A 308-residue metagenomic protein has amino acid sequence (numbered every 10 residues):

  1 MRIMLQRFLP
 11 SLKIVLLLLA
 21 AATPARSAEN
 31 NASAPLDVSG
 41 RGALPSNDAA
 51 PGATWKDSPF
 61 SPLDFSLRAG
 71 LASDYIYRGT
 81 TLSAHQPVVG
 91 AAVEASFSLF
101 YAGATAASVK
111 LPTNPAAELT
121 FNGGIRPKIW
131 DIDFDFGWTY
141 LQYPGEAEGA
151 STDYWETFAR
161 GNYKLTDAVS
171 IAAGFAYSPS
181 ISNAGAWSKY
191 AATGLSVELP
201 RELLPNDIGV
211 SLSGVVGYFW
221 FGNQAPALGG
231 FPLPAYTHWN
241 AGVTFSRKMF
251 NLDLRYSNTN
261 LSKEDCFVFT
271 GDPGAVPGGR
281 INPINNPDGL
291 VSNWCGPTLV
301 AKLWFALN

Functional and structural regions predicted by a protein language model:
R26-L67, Y77-T80, P200: Outer-membrane beta-barrel biogenesis signature
A53-D64, T113, K128-D133, G149 (+4 more regions): Short loop/turn motifs that connect adjacent beta-strands in outer-membrane beta-barrel proteins
S61-L63, H85-V89, P115-L119, I132 (+5 more regions): Residues that define the transmembrane beta-barrel architecture of outer-membrane proteins
F65-A69, A91, F100-A104, F121 (+8 more regions): Transmembrane beta-strands of outer-membrane beta-barrel proteins
L71-Y77, F97-L99, A106-K110, P127 (+8 more regions): Transmembrane beta-strands of outer-membrane beta-barrel pores
Y154-P234, Y256: Detector for outer-membrane/organellar transmembrane beta-barrel domains, recognizing the amphipathic beta-strand
L195-L199, F245-F250, V276-I281, V291-N308: Outer-membrane beta-barrel "beta-signal"
N223-P232, K263-V291: Solvent-exposed loop segments that connect transmembrane elements
